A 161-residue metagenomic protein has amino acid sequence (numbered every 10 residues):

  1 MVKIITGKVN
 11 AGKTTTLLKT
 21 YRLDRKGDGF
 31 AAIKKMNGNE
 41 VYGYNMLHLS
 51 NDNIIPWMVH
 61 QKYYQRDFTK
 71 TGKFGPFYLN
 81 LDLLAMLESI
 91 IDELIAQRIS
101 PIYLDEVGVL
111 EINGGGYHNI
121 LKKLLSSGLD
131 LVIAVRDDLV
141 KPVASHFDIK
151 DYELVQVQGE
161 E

Functional and structural regions predicted by a protein language model:
V2: Walker A (P-loop) ATP-phosphate-binding motif of ABC ATPase nucleotide-binding domains
I5: Hydrophobic anchor at the beta1->P-loop junction of P-loop NTPases
N10: Walker A (P-loop) phosphate-binding loop of P-loop NTPases
K13-T14: Conserved lysine of the Walker
L17-K19: The feature captures the helix immediately C-terminal to the Walker
R22-F74: N-terminal phosphate/diphosphate-binding loop that engages ATP/GTP or pyrophosphate donors across diverse enzyme folds
Q65-V109, K122-K123: Phosphate-binding/switch loop-helix module in NTP-utilizing enzymes
S89-E93, G108-E161: Replace "adjacent to P-loop NTPase cores in ATP/GTP-dependent enzymes" with "adjacent to NTP-binding cores
